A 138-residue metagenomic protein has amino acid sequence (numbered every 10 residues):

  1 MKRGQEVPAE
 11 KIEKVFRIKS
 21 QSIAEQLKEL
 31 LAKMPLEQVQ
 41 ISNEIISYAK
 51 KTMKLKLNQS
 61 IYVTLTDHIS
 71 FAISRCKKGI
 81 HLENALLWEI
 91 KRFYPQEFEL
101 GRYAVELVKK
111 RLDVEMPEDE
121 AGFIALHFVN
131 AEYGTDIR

Functional and structural regions predicted by a protein language model:
M1-R138: A cross-family "folded-core" feature that marks the main globular domain of proteins
